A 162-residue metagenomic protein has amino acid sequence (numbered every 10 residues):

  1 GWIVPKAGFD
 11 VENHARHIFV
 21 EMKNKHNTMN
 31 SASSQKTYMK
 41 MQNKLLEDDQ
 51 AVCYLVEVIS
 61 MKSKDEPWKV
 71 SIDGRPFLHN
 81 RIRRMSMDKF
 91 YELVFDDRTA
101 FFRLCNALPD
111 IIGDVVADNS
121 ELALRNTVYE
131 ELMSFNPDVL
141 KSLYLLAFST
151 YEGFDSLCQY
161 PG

Functional and structural regions predicted by a protein language model:
G1-V4: Acidic-basic catalytic patches of nuclease active cores, encompassing PD-(D/E)XK and other metal-cofactor nuclease
K6-G8: Short Gly/Ser/Thr- and Asp/Glu-enriched loop/turn motifs at secondary-structure junctions
V11-T28: Conserved catalytic cores of phosphodiester-cleaving nucleases, focusing on short active-site segments
E12, E21, E47-Q50, E57 (+5 more regions): Glutamate identity and glutamate-enriched acidic tracts
K25-E92: Catalytic cores of nucleic-acid endonucleases
V70-G162: Charged, structured surface patches that assemble and position nucleic-acid processing machinery
